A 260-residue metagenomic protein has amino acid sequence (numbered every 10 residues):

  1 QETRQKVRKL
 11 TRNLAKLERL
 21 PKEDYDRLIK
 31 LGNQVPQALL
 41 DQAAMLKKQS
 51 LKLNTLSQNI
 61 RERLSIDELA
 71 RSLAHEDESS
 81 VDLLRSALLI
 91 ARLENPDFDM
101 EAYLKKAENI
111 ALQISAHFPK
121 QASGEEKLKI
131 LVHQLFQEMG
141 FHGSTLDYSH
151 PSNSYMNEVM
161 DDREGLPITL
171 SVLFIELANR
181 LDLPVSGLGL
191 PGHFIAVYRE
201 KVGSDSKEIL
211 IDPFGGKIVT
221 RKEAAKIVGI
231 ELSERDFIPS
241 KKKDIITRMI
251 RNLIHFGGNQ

Functional and structural regions predicted by a protein language model:
Q1-Q260: A structural boundary/capping signal
